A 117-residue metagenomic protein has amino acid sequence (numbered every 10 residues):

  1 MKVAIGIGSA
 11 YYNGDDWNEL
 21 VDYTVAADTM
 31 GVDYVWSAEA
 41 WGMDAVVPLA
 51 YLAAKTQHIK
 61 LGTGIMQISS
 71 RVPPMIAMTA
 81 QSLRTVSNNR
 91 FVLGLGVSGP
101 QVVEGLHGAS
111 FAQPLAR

Functional and structural regions predicted by a protein language model:
M1-L61: N-terminal beta1-alpha1-beta2 module of alpha/beta enzyme domains
K2-D16, S70-R117: Flexible, glycine-rich active-site loops centered on histidine and acidic residues that chelate a metal or position
T29-V32, I59-T63, T85-N89, R117: Glycine-rich loops and low-complexity Gly/Arg-rich segments that provide flexible linkers or classic glycine-based
D33, G64, V102-L106: Short amphipathic alpha-helical segments at helix-loop
S37-A38, G64, G94-G96: Structural motif
W41, I65-I68, V72: Structured beta->alpha junctions
T56-H58, G62-I65, G108, A112: Generic secondary-structure boundary/loop-capping signal
